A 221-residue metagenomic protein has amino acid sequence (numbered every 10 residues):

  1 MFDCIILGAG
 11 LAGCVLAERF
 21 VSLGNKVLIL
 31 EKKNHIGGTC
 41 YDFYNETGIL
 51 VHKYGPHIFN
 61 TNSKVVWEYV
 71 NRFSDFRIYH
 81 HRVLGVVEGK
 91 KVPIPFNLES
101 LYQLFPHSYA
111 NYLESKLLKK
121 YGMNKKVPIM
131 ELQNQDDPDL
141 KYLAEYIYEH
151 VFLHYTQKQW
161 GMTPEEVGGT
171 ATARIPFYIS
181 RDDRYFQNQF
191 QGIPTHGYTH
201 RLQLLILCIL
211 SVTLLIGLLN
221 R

Functional and structural regions predicted by a protein language model:
F2-I29: N-terminal Rossmann-like FAD-binding beta1-loop-alpha1 element of flavoenzymes
L11-A12, N34-I36, E99, Q157: Short, solvent-exposed loop/turn segments at secondary-structure junctions
V21-E46: Glycine-rich FAD pyrophosphate-binding loop
G37-G38, G48-Y54, I216-R221: Central helical "cap/lid" subdomain
T47-M123: Dinucleotide-binding Rossmann-like beta1-alpha1 core, especially the glycine-rich loop that anchors the ADP
K90-V92, L98-R221: Active-site/ligand-binding neighborhood in enzyme catalytic cores
